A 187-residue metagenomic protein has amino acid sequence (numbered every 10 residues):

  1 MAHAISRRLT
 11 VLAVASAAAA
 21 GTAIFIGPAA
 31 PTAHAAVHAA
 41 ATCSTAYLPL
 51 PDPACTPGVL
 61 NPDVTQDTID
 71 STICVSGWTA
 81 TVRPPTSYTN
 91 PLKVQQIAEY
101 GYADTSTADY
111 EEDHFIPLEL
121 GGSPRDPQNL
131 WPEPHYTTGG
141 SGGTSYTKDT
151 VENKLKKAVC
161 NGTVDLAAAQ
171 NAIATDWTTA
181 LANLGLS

Functional and structural regions predicted by a protein language model:
A2-E111, L120-S187: Nuclease and nuclease-like effector domains acting on nucleic acids or nucleotide cofactors
P117: Short active-site segment of divalent metal-dependent hydrolases/proteases that encodes the spacing between
